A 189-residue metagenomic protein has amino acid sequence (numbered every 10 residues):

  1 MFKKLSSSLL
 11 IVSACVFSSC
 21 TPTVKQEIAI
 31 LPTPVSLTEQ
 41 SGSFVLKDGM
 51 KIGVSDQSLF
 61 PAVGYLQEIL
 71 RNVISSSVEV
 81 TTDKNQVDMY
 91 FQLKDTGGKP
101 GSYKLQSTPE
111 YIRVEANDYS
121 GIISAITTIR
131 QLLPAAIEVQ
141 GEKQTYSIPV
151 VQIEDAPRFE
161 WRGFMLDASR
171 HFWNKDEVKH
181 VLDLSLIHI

Functional and structural regions predicted by a protein language model:
M1-E27: Bacterial Sec-dependent N-terminal signal peptides
T21-W161: Contiguous, structured surface segment used for ligand recognition
A62, W173-N174: Secondary-structure boundary/capping motif
A116, A168, E177: Glycine-rich, histidine-containing beta strand-loop boundary motifs that form or position
D118, F164, S185: Hydrophobic/aromatic pocket-lining and membrane-interface residues
G163-W173: The substrate-binding groove and active-site-proximal loops of carbohydrate-active enzymes, especially glycoside
N174-L184: Short, acidic/polar
I187-I189: Conserved small/polar residues in nucleotide/adenosyl-binding loops
